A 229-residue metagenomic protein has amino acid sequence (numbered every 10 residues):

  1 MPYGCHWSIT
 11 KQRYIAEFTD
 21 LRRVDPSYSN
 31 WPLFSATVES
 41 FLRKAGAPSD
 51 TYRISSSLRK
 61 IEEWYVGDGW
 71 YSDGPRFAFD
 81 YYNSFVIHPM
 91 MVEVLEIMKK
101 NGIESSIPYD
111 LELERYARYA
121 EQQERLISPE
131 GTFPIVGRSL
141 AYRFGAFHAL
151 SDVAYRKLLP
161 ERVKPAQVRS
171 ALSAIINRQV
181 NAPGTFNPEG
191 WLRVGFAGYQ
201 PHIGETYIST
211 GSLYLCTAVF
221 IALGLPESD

Functional and structural regions predicted by a protein language model:
M1-Y116, E124-S151: Aromatic-lined, polymer-binding surfaces characteristic of secreted/periplasmic polysaccharide-degrading enzymes
A154-D229: Extended polysaccharide-engagement surfaces of secreted carbohydrate-active enzymes
